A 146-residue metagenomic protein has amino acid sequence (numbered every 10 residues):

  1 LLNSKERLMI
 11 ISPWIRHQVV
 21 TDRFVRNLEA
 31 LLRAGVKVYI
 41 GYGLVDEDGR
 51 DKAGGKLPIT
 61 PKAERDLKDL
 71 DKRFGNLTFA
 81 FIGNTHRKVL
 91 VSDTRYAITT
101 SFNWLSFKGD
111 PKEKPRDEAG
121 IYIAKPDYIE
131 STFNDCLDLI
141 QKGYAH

Functional and structural regions predicted by a protein language model:
L1-R73: Primarily the HKD phosphodiesterase
I15-R16, V45-E47, H86, Y96-A97 (+1 more regions): Short, solvent-exposed loop/turn segments at secondary-structure junctions
V19-V20, R50, V91, S101 (+1 more regions): Short glycine-/acidic-enriched loop or helix-start segments at secondary-structure transitions that form or flank
Y39, L77-I82: General small-molecule cofactor/ligand-binding pocket signal
K72, A80-N84, K114: Short solvent-exposed loop/turn micro-motifs enriched in small/polar/acidic residues
K88-V91, I121: Short beta-strand scaffold segments in enzyme catalytic cores
Y96-H146: Signature of lipid phosphatidyltransferase scaffolds
